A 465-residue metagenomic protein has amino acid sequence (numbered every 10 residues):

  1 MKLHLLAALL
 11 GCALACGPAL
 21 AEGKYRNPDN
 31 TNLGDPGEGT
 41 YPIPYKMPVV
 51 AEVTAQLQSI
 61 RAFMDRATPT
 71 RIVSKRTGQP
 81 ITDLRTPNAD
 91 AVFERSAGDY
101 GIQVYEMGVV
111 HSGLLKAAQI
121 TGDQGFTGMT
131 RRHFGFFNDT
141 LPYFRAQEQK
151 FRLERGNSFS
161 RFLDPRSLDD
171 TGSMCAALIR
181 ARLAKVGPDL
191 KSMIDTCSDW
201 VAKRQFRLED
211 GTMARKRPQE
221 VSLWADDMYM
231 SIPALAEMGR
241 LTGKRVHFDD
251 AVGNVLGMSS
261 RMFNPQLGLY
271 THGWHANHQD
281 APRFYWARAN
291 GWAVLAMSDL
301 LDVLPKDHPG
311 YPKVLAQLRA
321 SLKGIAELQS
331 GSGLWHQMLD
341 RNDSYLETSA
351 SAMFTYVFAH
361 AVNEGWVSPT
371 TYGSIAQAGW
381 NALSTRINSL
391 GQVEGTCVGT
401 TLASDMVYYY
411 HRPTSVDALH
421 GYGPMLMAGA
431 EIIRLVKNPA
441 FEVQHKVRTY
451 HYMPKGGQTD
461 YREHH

Functional and structural regions predicted by a protein language model:
M1-A7: Bacterial N-terminal signal peptides that target proteins for export
A7-A15: Bacterial N-terminal signal peptides
G17-A21: Sec/Tat signal peptide C-region and signal peptidase I cleavage site
G23-G108, I120, Q124-T127, R132-C175 (+4 more regions): CBM-like carbohydrate-recognition segments
K150-S160, T212-Q219, H272-H278, L334-N342: Short linear capping/connector segments at secondary-structure termini
L190-D226: Asp-box/WD-like beta-propeller blade repeats and closely related beta-sheet repeat scaffolds
S222-Q337, S344-T355, V367-T401, D405 (+2 more regions): Extended ligand-binding clefts on enzyme/binding-domain cores
